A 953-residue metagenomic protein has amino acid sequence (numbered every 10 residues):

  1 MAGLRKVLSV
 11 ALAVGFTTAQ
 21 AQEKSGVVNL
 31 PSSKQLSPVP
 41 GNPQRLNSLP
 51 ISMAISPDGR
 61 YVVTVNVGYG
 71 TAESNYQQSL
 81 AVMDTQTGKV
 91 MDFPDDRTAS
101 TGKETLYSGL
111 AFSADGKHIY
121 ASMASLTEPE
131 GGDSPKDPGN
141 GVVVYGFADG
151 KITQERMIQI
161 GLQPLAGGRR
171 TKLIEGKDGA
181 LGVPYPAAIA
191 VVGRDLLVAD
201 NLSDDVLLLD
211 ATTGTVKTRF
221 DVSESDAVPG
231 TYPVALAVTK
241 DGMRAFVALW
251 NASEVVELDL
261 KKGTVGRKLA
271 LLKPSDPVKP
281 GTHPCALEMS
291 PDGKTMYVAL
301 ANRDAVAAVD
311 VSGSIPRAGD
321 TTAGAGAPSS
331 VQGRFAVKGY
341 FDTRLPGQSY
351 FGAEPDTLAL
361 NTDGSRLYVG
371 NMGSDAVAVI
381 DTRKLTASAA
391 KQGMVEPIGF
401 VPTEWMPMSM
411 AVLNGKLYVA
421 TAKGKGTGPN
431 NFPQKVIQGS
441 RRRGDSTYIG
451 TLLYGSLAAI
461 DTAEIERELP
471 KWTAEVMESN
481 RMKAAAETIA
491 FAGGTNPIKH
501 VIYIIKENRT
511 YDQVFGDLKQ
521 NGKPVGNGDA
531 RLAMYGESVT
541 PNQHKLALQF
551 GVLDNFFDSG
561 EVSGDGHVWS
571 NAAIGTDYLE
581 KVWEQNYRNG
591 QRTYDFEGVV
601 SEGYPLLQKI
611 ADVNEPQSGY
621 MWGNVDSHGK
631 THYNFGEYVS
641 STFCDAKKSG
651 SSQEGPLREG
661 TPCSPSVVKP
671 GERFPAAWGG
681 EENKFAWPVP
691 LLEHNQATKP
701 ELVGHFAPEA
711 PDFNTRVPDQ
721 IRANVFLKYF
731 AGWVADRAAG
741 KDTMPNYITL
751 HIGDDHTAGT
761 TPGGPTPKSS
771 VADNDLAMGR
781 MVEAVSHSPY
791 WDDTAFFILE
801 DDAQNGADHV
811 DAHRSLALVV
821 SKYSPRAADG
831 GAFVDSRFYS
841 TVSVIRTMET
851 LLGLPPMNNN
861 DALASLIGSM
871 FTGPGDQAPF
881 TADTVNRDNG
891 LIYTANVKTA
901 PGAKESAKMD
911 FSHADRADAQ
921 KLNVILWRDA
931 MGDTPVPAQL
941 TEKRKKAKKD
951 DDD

Functional and structural regions predicted by a protein language model:
A2-G3, D241, D363, K506 (+1 more regions): Short alpha-helical segments used as structural interaction elements across diverse proteins
G3-Q20: Gram-negative bacterial Sec-dependent N-terminal signal peptides
K6, L36-P40, I152, V395 (+4 more regions): A short, polar/charged loop/turn motif at coil->beta-strand junctions and beta-hairpin connectors
L12, A19, P50, A308 (+5 more regions): Intrinsically disordered, low-complexity serine/threonine-rich segments
G15, T85-G88, G150, G161 (+6 more regions): Short, flexible coil/linker elements and helix-boundary hinge sites characteristic of intrinsically disordered
Q20-I489: Predominantly soluble domains enriched in secretory-pathway, periplasmic, or organellar proteins
L453, R467-D953: N-terminal pro-sequences and low-complexity stem/linker regions of secreted or lumenal proteins
